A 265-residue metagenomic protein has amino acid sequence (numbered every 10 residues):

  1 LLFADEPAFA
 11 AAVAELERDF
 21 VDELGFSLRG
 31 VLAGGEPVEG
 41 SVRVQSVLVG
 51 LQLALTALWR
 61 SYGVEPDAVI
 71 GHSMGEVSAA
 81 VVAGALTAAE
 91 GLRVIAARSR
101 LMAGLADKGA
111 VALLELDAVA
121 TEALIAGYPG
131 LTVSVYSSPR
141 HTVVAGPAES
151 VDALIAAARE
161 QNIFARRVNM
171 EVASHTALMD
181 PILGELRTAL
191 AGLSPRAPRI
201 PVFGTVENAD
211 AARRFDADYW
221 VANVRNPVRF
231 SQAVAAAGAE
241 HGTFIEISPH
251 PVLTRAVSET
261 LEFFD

Functional and structural regions predicted by a protein language model:
L1-F9, E15-L16: Short, surface-exposed "cap/lid" segments of acyl-processing enzymes
D5-E6, A10, R229, L261: Short, solvent-exposed helix-helix connector turns and helix-capping sites enriched in acidic/polar residues
A11, V21-L24, G30-L253: Acyltransferase
H250-E262: Short Gly/Thr/Asp-enriched flexible loops that form oxyanion-binding sites at enzyme active sites
D265: Conserved phosphate-binding/catalytic loops in two-lobed NTP-binding clefts
